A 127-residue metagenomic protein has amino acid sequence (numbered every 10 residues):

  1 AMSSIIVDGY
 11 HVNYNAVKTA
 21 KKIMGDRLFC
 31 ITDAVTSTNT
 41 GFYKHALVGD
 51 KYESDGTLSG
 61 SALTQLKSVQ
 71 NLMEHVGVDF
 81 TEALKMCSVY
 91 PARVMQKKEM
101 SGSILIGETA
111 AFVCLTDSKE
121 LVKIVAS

Functional and structural regions predicted by a protein language model:
A1-I5, K21-E108, F112-L115: His/Asp/Glu-enriched, well-ordered alpha-helical/loop segment that forms or immediately abuts the divalent-metal
G9, K119: Flexible, active-site-proximal loop/turn residues at the rims of small-molecule/cofactor binding pockets and catalytic
Y10-Y14, S37-T38: Active-site environment of divalent metal-dependent phosphoester hydrolases
N15, T40, S118: Active-site-proximal flexible loops/turns
A16-A20: A short acidic, amphipathic alpha-helical/loop segment
K51-Y52, E120-V122: Hydrophobic residues embedded in beta-strands of well-ordered beta-sheets
K123-S127: Short, compositionally biased
